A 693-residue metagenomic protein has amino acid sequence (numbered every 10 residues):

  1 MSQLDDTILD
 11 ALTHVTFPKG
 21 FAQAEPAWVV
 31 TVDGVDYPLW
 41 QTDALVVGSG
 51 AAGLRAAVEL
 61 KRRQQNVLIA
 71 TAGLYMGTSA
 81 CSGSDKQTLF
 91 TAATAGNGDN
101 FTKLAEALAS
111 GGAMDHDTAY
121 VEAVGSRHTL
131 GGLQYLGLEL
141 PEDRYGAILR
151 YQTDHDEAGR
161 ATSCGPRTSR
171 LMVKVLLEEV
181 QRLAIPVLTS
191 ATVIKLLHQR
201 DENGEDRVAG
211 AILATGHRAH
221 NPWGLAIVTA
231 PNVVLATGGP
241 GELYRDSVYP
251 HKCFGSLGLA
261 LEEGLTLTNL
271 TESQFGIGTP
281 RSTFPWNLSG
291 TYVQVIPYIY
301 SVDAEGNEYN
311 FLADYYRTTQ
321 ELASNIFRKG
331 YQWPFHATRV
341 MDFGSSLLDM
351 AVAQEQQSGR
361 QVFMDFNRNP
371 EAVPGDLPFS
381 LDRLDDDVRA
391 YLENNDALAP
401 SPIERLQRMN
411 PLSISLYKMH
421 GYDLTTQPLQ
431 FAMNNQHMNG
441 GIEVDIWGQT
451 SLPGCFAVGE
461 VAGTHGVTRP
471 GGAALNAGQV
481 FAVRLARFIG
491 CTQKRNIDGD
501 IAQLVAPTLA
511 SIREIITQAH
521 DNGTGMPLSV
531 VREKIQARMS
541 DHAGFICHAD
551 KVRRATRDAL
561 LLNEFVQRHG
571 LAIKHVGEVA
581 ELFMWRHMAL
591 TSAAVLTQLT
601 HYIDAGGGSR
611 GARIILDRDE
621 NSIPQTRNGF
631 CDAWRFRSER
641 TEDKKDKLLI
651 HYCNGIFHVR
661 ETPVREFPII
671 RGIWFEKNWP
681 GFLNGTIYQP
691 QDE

Functional and structural regions predicted by a protein language model:
M1-A44, R62, C164, D206: Extreme N-terminal leader/targeting segments of oxidoreductases
F21, T129-G224, A236, T279-T291 (+4 more regions): Conserved redox-cofactor binding core of oxidoreductases
L39-T42, H220-N232, S451: Core beta-strand elements of the Rossmann-like FAD/NAD(P) dinucleotide-binding domain in flavoenzyme oxidoreductases
T42-I69: N-terminal Rossmann-like FAD-binding beta1-loop-alpha1 element of flavoenzymes
R62-G83: Glycine-rich FAD pyrophosphate-binding loop
T229-N287, T468, G472-F488: Glycine-rich loop(s) and the adjacent beta-strand/alpha-helix scaffold that form part
T266-L412, Q479: An anion/pyrophosphate-binding glycine-rich loop and adjacent beta-alpha core in soluble alpha-beta enzymes
K494-V576: Long, amphipathic alpha-helical stalk/connector segments used for oligomerization, subunit docking, or mechanical
